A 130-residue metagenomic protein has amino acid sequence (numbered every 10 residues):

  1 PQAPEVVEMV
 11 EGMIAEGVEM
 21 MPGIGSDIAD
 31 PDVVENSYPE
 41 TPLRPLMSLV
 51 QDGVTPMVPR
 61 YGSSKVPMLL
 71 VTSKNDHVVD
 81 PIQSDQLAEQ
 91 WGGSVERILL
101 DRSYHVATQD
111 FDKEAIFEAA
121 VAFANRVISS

Functional and structural regions predicted by a protein language model:
P1-G17: Flexible "cap/lid" loop of the alpha/beta hydrolase fold
V7, D80-S84, D110-E114: Conserved strand-to-helix beginnings and helix N-cap segments that scaffold or border functional pockets
E16-I28: Phosphate/diphosphate-binding glycine-rich loops and adjacent basic-rich segments that engage nucleotide
S26-E40: Short glycine/proline- and acidic residue-enriched helix-loop micro-motifs that form flexible lids or anion-recognition
P42-R60, V66: Active-site nucleophile elbow and catalytic-triad environment of alpha/beta-hydrolase enzymes
M57, V66, D80-Q90: Short alpha-helix in the alpha/beta-hydrolase fold that links the catalytic acid
S63-S64, L69-T72, D76: Short beta-strand/loop motif that positions the catalytic acidic residue of the alpha/beta-hydrolase fold
S94-S130: Catalytic active-site module of serine/aspartate enzymes centered on a nucleophile-bearing elbow/loop
